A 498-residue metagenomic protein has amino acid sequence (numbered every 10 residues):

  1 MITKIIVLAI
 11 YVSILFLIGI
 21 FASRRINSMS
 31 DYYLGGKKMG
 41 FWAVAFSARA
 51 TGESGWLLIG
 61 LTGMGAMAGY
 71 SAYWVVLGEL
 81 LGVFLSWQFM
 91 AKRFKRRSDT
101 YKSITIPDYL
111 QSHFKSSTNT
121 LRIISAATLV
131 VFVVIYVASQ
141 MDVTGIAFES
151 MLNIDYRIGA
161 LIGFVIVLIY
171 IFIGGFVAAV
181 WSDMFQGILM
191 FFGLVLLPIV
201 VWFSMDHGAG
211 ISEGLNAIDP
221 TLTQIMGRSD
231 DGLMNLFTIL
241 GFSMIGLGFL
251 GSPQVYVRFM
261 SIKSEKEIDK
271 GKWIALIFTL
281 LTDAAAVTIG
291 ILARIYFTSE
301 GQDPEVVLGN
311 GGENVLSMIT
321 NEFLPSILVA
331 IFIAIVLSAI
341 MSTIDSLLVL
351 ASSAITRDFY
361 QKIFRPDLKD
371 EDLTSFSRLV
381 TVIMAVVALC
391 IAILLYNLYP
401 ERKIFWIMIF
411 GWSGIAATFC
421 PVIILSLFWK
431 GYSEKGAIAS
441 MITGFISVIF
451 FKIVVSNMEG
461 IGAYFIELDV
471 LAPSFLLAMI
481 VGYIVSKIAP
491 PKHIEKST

Functional and structural regions predicted by a protein language model:
M1-T498: Membrane-embedded helix-loop-helix hairpins and adjacent transmembrane boundary segments in multi-pass transporters
